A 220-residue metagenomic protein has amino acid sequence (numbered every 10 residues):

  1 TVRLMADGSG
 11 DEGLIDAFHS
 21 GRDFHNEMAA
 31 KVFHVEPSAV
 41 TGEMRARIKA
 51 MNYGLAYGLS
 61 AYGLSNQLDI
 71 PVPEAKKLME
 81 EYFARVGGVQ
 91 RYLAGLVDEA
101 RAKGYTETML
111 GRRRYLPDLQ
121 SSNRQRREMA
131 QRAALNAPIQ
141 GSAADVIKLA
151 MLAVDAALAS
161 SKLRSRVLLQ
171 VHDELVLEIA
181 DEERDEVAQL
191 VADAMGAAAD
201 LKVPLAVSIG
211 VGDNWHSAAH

Functional and structural regions predicted by a protein language model:
T1-H220: Conserved catalytic core of nucleotide polymerization and phosphodiester-bond processing enzymes
